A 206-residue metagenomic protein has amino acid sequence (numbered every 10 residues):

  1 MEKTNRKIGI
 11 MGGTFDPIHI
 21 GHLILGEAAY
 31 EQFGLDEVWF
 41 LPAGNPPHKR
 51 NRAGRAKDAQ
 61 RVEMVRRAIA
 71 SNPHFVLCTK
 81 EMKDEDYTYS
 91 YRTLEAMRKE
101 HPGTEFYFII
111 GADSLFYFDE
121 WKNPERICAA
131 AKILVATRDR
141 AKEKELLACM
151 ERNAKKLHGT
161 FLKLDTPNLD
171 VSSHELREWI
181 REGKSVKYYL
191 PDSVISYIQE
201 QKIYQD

Functional and structural regions predicted by a protein language model:
M1-D206: Nucleotidyltransferase catalytic core that binds NTPs
